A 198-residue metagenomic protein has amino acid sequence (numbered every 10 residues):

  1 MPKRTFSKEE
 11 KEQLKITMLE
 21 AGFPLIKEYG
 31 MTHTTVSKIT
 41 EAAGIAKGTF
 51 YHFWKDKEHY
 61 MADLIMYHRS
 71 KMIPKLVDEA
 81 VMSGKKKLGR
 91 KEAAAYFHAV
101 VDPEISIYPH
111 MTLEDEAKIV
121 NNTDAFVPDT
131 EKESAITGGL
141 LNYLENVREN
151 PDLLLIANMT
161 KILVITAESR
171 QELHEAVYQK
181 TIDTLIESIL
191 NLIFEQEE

Functional and structural regions predicted by a protein language model:
M1-Y29, K38, A42: Basic, helix-initiating cap at the start of DNA-binding domains
E12-E20, H33, F53-V77, V81: An amphipathic alpha-helix adjacent to DNA-recognition modules
L14, K57, H68-M72, A93-V100 (+3 more regions): Hydrophobic/aromatic residues within well-ordered alpha-helical segments
T17, A21-E28, K75, E79 (+1 more regions): Solvent-exposed, amphipathic alpha-helical segments
L25-H59: Helix-turn-helix
D63, V77-I105: Hydrophobic alpha-helical connector segments
I73-D78, K118-N158, K180-D183: Amphipathic alpha-helical packing segments from all-alpha helical-bundle domains
G138-E149, I162, T166-E198: C-terminal peripheral helix-coil segments that are non-catalytic and often amphipathic
